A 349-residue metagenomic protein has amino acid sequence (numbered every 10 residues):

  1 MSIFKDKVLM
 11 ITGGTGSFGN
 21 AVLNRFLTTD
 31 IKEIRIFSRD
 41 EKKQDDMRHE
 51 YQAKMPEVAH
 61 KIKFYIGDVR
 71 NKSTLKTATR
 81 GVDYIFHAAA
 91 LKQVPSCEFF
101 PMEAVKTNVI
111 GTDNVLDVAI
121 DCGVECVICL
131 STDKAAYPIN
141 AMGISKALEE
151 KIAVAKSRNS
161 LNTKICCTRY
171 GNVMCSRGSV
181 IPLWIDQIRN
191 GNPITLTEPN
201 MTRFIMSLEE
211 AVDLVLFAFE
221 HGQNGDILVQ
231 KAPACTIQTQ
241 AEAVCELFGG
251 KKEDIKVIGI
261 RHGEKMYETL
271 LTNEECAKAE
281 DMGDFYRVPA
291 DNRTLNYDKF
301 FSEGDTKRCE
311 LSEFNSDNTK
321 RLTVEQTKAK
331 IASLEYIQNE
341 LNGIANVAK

Functional and structural regions predicted by a protein language model:
I3, V115, D121, K151 (+2 more regions): Strand-loop microenvironment adjacent to phosphate/nucleotide-handling motifs in alpha/beta enzyme folds
K7-T29: N-terminal Rossmann NAD(P)H-binding glycine-rich loop of SDR-like oxidoreductase domains
T12, T79-A88, C129: Rossmann-fold scaffold of SDR-type NAD(P)-dependent oxidoreductases
D30-K43: Conserved glycine-rich Rossmann-like NAD(P)H-binding loop of the short-chain dehydrogenase/reductase
S38, Y65-I66, K106, E198 (+1 more regions): Conserved residues in the N-terminal Rossmann fold of short-chain dehydrogenase/reductase
D40, E50, D133, P233: Residues in the short beta-alpha loop(s) of Rossmann-like NAD(P)-binding domains
K63-Y84: Conserved Rossmann-fold cofactor-binding substructure of NAD(P)-dependent oxidoreductases
H87, L91-K151, I165: Conserved Rossmann-fold NAD(P)-dependent oxidoreductase catalytic core, especially the SDR/UDP-sugar
